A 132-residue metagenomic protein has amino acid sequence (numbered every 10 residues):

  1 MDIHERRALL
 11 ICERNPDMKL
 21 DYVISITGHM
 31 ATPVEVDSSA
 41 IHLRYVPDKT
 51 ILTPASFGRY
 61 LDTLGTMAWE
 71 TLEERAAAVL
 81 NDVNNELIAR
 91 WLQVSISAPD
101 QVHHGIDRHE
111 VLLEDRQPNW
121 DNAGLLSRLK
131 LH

Functional and structural regions predicted by a protein language model:
M1-H132: N-terminal intrinsically disordered, cationic/polar leader segments that include organellar targeting peptides
